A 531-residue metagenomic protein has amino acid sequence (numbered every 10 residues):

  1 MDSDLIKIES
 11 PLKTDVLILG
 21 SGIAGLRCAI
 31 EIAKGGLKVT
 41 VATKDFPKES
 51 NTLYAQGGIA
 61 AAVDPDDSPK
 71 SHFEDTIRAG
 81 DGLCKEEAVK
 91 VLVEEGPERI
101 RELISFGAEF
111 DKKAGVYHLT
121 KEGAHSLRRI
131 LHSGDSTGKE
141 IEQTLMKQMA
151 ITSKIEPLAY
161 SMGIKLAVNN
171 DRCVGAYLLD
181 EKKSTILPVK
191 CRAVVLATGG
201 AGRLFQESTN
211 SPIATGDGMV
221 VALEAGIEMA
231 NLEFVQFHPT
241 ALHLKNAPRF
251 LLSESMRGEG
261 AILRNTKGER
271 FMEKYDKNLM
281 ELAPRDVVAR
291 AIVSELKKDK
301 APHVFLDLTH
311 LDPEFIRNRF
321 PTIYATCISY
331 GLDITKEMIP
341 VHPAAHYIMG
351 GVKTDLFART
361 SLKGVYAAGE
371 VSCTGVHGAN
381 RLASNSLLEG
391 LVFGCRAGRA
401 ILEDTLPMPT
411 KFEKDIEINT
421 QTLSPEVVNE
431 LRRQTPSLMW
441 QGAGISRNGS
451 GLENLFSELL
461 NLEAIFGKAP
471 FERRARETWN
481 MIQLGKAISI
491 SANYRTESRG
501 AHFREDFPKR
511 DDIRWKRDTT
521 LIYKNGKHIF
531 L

Functional and structural regions predicted by a protein language model:
D2-I8, L12-T14, I23, C28-E31 (+11 more regions): Glycine- and aromatic-enriched mobile tails/lids
L37-T43, N231: Short beta-strand "acidic-cap" motif of Rossmann-like dinucleotide-binding folds
D45-I77, D81, A247-F250: Conserved N-terminal glycine-rich FAD pyrophosphate-binding loop of Rossmann-like flavoproteins
P47, V221, I227-I339, L391 (+1 more regions): An anion/pyrophosphate-binding glycine-rich loop and adjacent beta-alpha core in soluble alpha-beta enzymes
C84-P97, I130-K147, L158, S208-G216 (+3 more regions): Short beta-strand to alpha-helix junction loop
I104-T185, K190, A197, A241-L244 (+1 more regions): Conserved redox-cofactor binding core of oxidoreductases
K165-K183, P188, L332-V376: FAD-site-proximal beta/loop scaffold in flavoenzymes
C191-A193, A197-G202, V371: Glycine-/small-residue-rich beta->alpha transition segments that form the dinucleotide
